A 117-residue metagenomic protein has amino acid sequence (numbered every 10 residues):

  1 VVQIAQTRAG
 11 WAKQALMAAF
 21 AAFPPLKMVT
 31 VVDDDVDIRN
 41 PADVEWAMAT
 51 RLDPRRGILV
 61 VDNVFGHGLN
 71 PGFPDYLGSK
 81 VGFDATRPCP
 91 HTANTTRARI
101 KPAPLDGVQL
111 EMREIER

Functional and structural regions predicted by a protein language model:
V1-R117: Charged, compositionally biased interaction regions
